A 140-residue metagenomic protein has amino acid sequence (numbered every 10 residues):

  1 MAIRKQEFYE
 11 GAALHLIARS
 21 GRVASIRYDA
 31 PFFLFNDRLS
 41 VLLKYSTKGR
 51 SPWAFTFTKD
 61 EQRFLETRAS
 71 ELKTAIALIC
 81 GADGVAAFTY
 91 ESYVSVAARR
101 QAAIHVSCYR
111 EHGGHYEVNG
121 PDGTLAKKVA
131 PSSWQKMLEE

Functional and structural regions predicted by a protein language model:
M1-D37, T47: Acidic-basic catalytic patches of nuclease active cores, encompassing PD-(D/E)XK and other metal-cofactor nuclease
A18-V23, A69-L72, A98-I104: Structural alpha-beta junctions
R27-D29, E71-L72, E111-G113: A short, compositionally biased
A30-F32, I76, V106: Residue-level detector of beta-strand structural context in well-folded domains
L34-N36, C80, G120: Acidic surface patches and DE-rich sequence motifs
T47-V85: Catalytic cores of nucleic-acid endonucleases
Y90-E140: Non-catalytic C-terminal interaction segments of nucleic acid-processing enzymes
